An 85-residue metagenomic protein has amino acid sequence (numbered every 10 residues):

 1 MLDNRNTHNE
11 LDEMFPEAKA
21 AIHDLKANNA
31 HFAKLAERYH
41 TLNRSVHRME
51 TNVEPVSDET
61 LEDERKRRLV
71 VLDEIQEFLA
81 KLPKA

Functional and structural regions predicted by a protein language model:
M1-A85: Extended, charge-rich alpha-helical interface modules
